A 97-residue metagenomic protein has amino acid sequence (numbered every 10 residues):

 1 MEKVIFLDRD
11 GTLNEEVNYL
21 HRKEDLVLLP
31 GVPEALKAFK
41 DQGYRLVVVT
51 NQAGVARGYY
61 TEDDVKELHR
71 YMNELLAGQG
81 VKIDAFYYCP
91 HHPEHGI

Functional and structural regions predicted by a protein language model:
M1-I97: HAD-like aspartate-dependent phosphatase fold
